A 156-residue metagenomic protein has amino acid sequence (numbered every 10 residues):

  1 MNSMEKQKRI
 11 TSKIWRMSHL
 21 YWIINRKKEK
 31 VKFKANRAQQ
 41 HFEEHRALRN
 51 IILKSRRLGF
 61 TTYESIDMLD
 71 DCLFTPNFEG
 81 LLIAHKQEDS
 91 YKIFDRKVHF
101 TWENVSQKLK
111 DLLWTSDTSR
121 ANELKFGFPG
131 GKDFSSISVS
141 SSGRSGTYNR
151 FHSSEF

Functional and structural regions predicted by a protein language model:
N2-F156: Phosphate/NTP-binding elements of NTP-utilizing enzymes
